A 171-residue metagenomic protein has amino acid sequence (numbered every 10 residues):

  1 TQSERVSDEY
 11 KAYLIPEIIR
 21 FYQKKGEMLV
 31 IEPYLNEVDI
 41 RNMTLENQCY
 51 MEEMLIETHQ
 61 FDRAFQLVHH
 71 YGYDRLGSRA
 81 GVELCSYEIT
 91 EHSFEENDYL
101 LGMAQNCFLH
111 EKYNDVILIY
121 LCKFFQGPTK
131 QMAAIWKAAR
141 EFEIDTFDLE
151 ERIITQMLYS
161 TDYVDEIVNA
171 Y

Functional and structural regions predicted by a protein language model:
T1-S7, L35-M43, V68-S78, A104-Y113 (+2 more regions): Solenoid-like repeat scaffolds
T1-Y22: Post-signal-peptide, soluble extracytosolic/periplasmic N-terminal scaffold domains of envelope/secretory systems
I15, Q48-M51, G81-V82, L100: TPR repeat positional signature
F21, Y50-M54, C85-E91, N106: Residue-level signature for tetratricopeptide repeat
K25, T58-H59, T90-F94: Structural motif corresponding to the intra-repeat A-B loop/turn of tetratricopeptide repeats
M28-I31, R63-F65, E96-M103, V116-L118 (+1 more regions): Solenoid-repeat scaffolds in large eukaryotic assemblies
L29-N36, L45-E46, Y50-H69, R75-R79: Surface-exposed recognition patches
L109, N114-Y171: Long, internal scaffold/assembly segments composed of regular secondary structure
